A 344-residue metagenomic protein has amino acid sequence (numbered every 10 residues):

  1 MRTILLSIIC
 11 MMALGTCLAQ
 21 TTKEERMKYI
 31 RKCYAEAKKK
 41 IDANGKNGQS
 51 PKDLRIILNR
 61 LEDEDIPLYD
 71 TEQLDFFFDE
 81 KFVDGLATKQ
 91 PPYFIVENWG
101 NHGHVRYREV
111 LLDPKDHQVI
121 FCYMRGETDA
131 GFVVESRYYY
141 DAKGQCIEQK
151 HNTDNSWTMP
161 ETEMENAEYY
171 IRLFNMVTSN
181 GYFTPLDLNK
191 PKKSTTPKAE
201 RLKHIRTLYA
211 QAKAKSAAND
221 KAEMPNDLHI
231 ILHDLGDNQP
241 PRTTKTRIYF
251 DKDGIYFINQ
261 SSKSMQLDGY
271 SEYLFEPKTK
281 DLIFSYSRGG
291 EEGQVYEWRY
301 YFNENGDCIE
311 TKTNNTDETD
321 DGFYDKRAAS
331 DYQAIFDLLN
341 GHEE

Functional and structural regions predicted by a protein language model:
M1-T21: Bacterial Sec-dependent N-terminal signal peptides
T21-Q73, F132-P240, Q294-E344: Long terminal segments
Y69-E97, P241-Q260: Amphipathic N-proximal alpha-helical interface segments
F76, E109-P114, E135-A142, R247-F250 (+2 more regions): Aromatic-rich beta-strand edge motifs centered on tyrosine
D79, T88, D113, T128 (+8 more regions): Acidic surface patches and DE-rich sequence motifs
P92, E97-D116, I120-F121, I255-T279 (+1 more regions): Mid-length scaffold segments of soluble, non-membrane domains
V96-G100, Y123-E127, K150-N152, N259-S264 (+2 more regions): Beta-turn initiation residues at beta-strand->coil junctions
G103-R108, C122, G131-S136, R242-K245 (+2 more regions): Short, surface-exposed coil-to-beta transition loops
